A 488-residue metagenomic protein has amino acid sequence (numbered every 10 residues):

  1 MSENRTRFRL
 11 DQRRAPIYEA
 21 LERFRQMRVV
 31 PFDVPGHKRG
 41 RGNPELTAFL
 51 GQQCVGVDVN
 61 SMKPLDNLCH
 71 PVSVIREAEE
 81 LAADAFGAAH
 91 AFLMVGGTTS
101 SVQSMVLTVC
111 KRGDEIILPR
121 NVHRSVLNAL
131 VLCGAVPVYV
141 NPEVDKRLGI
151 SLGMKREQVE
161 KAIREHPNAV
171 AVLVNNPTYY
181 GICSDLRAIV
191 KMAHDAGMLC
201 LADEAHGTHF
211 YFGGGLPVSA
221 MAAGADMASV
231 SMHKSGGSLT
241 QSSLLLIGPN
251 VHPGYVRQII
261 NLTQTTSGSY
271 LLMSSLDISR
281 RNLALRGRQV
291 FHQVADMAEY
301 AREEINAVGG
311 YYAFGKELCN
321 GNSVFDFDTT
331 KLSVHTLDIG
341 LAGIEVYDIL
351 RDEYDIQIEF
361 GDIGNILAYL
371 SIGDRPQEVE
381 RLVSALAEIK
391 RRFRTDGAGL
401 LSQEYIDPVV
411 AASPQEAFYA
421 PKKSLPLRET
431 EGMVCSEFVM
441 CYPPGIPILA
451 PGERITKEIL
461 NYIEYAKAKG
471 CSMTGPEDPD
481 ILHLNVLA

Functional and structural regions predicted by a protein language model:
M1-S73, P444: N-terminal "arm"/small-domain region of PLP-dependent enzymes with the aminotransferase-like
V55-G97: Conserved N-terminal alpha-helix of the aminotransferase class I/II PLP-enzyme fold
C110-L127: Conserved PLP-anchoring active-site segment centered on the Schiff-base-forming lysine
P137, C200-L201, I358: Hydrophobic beta-strand scaffold residues
L148-H209: Active-site phosphate-binding strand-loop segment of PLP-dependent enzymes
S219-Q258, Q264-S275: Active-site PLP attachment segment
S279-R302, E378: Structural signature of PLP-dependent enzymes
Y300-G475: Conserved C-terminal alpha-helix-loop-beta "cap" of PLP-dependent enzymes that closes/shapes the active-site mouth
